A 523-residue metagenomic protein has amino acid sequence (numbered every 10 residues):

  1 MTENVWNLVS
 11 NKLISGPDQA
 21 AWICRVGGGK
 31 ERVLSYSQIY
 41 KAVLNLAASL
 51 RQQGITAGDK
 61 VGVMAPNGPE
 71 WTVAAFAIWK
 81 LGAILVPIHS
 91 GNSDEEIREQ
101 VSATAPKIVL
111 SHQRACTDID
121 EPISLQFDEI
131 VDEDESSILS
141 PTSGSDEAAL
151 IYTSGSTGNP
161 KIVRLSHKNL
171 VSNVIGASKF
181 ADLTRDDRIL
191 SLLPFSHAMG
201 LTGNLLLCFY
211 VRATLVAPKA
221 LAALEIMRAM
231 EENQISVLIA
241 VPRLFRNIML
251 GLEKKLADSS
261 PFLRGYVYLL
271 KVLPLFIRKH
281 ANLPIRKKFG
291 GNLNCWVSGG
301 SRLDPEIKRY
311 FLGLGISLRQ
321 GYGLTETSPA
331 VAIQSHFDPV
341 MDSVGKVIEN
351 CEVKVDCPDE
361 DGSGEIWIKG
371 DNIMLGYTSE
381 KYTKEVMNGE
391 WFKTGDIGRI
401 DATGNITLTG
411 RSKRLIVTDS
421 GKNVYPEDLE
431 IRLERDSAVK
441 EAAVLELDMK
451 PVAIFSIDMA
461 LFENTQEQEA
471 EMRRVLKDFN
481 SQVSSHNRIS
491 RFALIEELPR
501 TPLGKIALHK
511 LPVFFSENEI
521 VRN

Functional and structural regions predicted by a protein language model:
D18-A20, D134-Y152, N159, D182-R188: Conserved pre-ATP/AMP-binding loop-to-beta segment of ANL
W22-G68, T72-F76, S93-R98, H167-K168: Conserved AMP-binding/adenylate-forming core of the ANL superfamily
V33-S37, A148-V174, L508: Conserved AMP-binding A3 loop
A75, S90-D118, E133-D134, N173-L190 (+1 more regions): Conserved ATP-dependent adenylate/AMP-binding module captured primarily in the ANL superfamily
N92, V109, G370, L375-G376 (+2 more regions): AMP-binding/adenylate-forming catalytic core of the ANL superfamily
V171-R188, F195-L283, N292, S317: Conserved AMP-binding/adenylation subdomain of ANL enzymes
L238, I277-I406, S412-L415, E430: Conserved AMP-binding/adenylate-forming
E441-M449, K477-N523: Conserved C-terminal "lid"/linker of ANL adenylate-forming enzymes
